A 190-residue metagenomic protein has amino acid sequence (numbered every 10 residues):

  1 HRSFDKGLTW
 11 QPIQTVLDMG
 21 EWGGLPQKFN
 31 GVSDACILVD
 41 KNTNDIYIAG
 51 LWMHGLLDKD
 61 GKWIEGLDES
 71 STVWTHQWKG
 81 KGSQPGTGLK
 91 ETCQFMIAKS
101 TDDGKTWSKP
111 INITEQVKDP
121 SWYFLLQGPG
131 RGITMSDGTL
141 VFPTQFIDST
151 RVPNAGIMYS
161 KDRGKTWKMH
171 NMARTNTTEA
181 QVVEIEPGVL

Functional and structural regions predicted by a protein language model:
H1-L190: Asp-box/BNR beta-propeller blade signature and adjacent active/binding-site loops in extracellular glycan-interacting
